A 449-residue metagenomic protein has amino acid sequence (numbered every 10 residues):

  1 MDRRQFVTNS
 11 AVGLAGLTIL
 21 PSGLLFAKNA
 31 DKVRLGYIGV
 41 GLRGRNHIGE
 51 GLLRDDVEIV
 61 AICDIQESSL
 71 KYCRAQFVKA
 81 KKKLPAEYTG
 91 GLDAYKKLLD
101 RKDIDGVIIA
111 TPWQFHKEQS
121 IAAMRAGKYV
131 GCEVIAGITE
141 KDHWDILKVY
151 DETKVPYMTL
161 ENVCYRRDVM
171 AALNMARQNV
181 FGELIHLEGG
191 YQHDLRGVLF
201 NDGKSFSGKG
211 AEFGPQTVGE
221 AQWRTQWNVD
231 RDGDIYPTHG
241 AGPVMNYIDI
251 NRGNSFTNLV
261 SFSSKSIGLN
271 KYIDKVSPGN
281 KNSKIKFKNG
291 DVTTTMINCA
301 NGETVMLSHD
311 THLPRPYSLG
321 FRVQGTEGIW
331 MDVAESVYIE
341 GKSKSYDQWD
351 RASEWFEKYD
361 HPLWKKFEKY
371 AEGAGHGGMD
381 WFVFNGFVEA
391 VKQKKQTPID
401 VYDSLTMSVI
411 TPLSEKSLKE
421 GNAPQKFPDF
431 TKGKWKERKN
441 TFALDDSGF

Functional and structural regions predicted by a protein language model:
M1-C132, K141-W144, K148-P156: N-terminal glycine-/serine-/threonine-rich beta1-alpha1-beta2 phosphate-ribose binding loop of Rossmann-like
N9-G13, N46, M245, P314-F449: C-terminal helical cap and adjacent loop that interface with cofactors, partners, or active-site loops
G39, R43, T153-M158, V163-K286: Predominantly a Rossmann-like dinucleotide-binding segment in NAD(P)-dependent oxidoreductases
C73-A75, M170-A172, G197-G203, N270-D274 (+3 more regions): Short aromatic-enriched loop/helix-cap "lid" or pocket-rim segments at secondary-structure transitions that line
K284-I297: Short N-terminal edge-element motif at the start of the domain
T295-N301, G325: Active-site beta-strand termini and strand-to-loop segments that position acidic
